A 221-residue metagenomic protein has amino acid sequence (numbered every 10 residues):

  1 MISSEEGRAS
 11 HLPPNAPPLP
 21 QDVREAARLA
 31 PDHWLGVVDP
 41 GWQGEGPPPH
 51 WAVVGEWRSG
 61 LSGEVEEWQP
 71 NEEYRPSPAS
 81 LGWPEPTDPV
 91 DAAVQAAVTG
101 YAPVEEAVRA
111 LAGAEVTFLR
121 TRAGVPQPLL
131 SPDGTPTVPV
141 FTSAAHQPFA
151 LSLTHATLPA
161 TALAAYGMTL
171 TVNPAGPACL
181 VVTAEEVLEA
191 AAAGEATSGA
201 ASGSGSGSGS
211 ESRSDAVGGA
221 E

Functional and structural regions predicted by a protein language model:
M1-E221: An interfacial alpha-helical scaffold signature
